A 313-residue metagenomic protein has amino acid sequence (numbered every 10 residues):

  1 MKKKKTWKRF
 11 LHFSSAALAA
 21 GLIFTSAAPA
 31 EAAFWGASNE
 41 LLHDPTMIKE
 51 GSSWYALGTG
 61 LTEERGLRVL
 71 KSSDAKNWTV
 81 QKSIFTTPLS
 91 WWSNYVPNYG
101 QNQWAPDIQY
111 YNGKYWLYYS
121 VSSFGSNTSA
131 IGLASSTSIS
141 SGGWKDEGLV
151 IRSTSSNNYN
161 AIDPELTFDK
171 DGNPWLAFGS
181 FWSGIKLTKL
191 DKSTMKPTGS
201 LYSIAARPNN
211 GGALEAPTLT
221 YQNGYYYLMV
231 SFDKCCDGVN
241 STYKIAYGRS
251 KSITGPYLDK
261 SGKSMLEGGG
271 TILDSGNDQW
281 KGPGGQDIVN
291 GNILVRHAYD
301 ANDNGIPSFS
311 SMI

Functional and structural regions predicted by a protein language model:
K2, P29-A32: Low-complexity, acidic Ser/Thr/Pro-rich repeat tracts that form intrinsically disordered stalk/linker regions of very
K2-K3, T167: An exposed, glycine/acidic-rich loop-and-rim segment of catalytic or binding clefts
K3-S15: Bacterial N-terminal signal peptides that target proteins for export
F13, A20-A30: C-terminal segment of classical bacterial N-terminal signal peptides
E31-I313: Carbohydrate-active catalytic/glycan-binding domains of CAZyme proteins, especially the secreted or lumenal ectodomains
